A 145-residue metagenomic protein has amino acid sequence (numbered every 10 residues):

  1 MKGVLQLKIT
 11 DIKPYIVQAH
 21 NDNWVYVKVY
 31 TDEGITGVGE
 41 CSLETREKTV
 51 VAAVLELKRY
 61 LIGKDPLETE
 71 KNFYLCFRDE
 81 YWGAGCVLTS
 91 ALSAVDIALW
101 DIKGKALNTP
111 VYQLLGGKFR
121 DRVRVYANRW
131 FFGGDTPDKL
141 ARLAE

Functional and structural regions predicted by a protein language model:
K2-V38, S42-L43: Structured beta-strand/loop patches that form or line metal/cofactor-binding pockets in enzymes
G3-H20, K105, T109-V123: N-terminal amphipathic alpha-helix/helix-capping segment at the start of soluble metabolic enzymes
D22, V95-D96, K139: Residue-level preference for nonpolar/small residues embedded in alpha-helices
W24-Y26, A94, R124: Broad gene-expression machinery/nucleic-acid interaction feature
D32-L107: Metal- or metallocofactor-binding catalytic centers and their adjacent structured scaffolds across diverse enzyme
T69-N72, L114, L140: Hydrophobic/aromatic residues in well-formed alpha-helices
W100, G116-G117, N128-W130: Beta-hairpin (beta-strand-turn-beta-strand) motif
D121-E145: Metal-dependent enolase-superfamily TIM-barrel catalytic cores that perform enediolate-based chemistry
